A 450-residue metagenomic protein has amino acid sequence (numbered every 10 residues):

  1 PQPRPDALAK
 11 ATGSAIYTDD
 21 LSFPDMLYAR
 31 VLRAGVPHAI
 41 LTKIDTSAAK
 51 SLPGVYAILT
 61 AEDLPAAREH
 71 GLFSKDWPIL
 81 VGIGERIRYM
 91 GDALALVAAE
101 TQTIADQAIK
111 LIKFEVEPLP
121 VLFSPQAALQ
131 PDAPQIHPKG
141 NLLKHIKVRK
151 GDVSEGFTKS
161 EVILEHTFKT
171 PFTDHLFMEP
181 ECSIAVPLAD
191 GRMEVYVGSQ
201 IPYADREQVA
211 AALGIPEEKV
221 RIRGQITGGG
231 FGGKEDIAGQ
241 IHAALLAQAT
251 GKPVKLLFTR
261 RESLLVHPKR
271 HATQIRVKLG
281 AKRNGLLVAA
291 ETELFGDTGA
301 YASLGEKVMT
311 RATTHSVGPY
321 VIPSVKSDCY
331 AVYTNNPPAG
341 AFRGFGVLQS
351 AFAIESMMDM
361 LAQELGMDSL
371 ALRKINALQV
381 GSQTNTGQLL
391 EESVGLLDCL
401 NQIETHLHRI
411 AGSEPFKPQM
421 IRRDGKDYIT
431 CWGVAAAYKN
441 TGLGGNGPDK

Functional and structural regions predicted by a protein language model:
P1-V148, I163-H166, A249: Flexible, low-hydrophobicity surface segments
D6-A9, L143-S183, A272-M357, Y438-D449: Glycine-rich loop/linker segments at domain edges
D25-Y28, L52-Y56, G84, G91-L94 (+9 more regions): Short coil/turn connectors at secondary-structure junctions
V31-A61, A95-E115, S183-T250, K307-H315 (+6 more regions): Alpha-helical support elements that line or immediately flank enzyme active sites and cofactor-binding pockets
L59-D92, A127-H137, A204, R221-H242 (+5 more regions): Short, surface-exposed loop/turn segments at secondary-structure boundaries that line and modulate
A61, K219-Q225, G251-R261, V288-E293 (+3 more regions): Beta-strand segments within the central parallel beta-sheet cores of soluble alpha/beta enzyme folds
A93, A99-T101, G251-G299: Phosphate/diphosphate-binding loops
D132-L213, A377-K450: Helix-loop-helix junctions that connect adjacent transmembrane helices in secondary transporters/permeases, recognized
